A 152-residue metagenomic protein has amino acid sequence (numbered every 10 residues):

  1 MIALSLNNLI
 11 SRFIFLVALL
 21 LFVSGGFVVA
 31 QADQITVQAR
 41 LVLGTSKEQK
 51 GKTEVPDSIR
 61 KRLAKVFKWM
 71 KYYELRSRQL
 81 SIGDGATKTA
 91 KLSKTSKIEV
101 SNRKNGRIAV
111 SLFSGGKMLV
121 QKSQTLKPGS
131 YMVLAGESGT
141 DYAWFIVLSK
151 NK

Functional and structural regions predicted by a protein language model:
M1-S11: N-terminal secretory signal peptides that target proteins for export/translocation
I2, V29-A32: Extended, compositionally biased eukaryotic interaction scaffolds
N7, I14-F15, M118: Hydrophobic alpha-helical segments and their boundary regions
R12-G26: Bacterial N-terminal signal peptides
Q31-K152: Outer membrane pore-forming secretion/assembly proteins and partners of Gram-negative envelopes
